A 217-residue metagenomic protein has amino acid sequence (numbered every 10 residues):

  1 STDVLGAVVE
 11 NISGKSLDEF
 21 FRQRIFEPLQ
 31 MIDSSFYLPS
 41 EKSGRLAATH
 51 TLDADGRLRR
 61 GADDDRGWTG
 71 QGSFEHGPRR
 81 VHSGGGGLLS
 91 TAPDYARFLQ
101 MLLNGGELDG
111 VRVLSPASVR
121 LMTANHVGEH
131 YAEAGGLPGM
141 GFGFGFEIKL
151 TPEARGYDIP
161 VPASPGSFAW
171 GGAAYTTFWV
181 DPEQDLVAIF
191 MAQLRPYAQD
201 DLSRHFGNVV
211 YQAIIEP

Functional and structural regions predicted by a protein language model:
S1-P162: Short, surface-exposed loop or secondary-structure junction motifs that flank catalytic or metal-binding residues
D55, E183-Q184: Residue-level recognition of short loop/turn positions
E147-I148, W179-D181: Short, well-ordered beta-strand micro-motif
A169: Short, structured beta-strand/loop micro-motifs enriched in basic residues and often containing a Trp
G172-A174: Short, small/polar residue-rich loop motifs at catalytic or cofactor-binding pockets
F178-W179, D185-L194: Short, well-ordered beta-strand elements
L194-E216: Generic C-terminus detector
